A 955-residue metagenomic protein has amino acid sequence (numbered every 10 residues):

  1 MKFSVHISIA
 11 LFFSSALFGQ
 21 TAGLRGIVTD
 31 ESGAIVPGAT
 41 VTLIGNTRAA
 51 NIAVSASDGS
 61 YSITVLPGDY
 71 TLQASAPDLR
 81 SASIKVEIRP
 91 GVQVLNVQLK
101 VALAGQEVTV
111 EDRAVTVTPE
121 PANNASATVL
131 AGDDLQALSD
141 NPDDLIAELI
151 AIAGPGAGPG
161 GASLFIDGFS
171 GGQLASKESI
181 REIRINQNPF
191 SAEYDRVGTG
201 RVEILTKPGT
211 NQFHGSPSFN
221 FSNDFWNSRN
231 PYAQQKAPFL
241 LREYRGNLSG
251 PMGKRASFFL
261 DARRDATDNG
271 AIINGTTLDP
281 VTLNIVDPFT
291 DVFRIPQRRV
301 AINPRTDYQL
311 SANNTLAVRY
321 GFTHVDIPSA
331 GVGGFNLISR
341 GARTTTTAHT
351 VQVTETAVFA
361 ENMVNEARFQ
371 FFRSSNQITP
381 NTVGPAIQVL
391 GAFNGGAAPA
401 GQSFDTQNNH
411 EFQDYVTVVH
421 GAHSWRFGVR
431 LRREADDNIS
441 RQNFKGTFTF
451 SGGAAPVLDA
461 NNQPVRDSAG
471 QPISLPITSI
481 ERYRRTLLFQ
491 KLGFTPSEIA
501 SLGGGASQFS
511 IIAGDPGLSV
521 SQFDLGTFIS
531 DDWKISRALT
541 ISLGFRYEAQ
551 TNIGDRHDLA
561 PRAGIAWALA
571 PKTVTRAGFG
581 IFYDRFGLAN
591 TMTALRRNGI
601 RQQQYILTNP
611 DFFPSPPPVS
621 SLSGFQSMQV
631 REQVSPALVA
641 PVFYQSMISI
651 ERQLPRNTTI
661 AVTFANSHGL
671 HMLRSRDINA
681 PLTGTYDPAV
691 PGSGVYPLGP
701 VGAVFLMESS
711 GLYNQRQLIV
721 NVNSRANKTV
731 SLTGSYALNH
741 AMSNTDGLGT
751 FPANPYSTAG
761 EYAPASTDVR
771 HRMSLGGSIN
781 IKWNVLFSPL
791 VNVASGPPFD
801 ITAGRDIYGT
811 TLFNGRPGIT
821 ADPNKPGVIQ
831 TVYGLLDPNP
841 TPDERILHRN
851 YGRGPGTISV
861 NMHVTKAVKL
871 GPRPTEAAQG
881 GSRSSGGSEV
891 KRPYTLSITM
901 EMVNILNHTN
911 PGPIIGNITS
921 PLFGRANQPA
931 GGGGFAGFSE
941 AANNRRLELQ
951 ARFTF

Functional and structural regions predicted by a protein language model:
S14-N123, Q173, N313: Periplasm-facing N-terminal accessory domains of Gram-negative outer-membrane beta-barrel systems
D58, D78-P208, H214, N223-A233 (+7 more regions): Periplasmic N-terminal accessory/gating domains of Gram-negative outer-membrane beta-barrel systems
A237-D326, R343-F371, P561: Transmembrane beta-barrel wall of Gram-negative outer-membrane proteins
R298, Q309-G526: Replace "related TpsB outer-membrane translocases also match" with "some related outer-membrane beta-barrels such as
Q508, P516, D555, I565-L706 (+5 more regions): Solvent-exposed loop/turn elements at secondary-structure boundaries
A661-S795: Gram-negative outer-membrane beta-barrel transporters
N784-S888, S897, Q928, G933: Extracytoplasmic gating/loop element in the C-terminal half of outer-membrane beta-barrel translocons and assembly
R853, S888-V890, N910-F955: C-terminal beta-signal and terminal closure region of outer-membrane beta-barrel proteins
